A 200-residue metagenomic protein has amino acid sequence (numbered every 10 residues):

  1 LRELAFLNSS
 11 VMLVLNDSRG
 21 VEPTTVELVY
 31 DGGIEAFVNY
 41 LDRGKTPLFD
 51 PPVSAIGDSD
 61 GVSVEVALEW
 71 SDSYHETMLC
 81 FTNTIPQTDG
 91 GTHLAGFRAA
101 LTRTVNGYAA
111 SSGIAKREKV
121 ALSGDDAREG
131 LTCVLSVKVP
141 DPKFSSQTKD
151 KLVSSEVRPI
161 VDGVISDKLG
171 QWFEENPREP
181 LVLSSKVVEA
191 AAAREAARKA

Functional and structural regions predicted by a protein language model:
R2-A200: GHKL-family ATPase ATP-binding module
